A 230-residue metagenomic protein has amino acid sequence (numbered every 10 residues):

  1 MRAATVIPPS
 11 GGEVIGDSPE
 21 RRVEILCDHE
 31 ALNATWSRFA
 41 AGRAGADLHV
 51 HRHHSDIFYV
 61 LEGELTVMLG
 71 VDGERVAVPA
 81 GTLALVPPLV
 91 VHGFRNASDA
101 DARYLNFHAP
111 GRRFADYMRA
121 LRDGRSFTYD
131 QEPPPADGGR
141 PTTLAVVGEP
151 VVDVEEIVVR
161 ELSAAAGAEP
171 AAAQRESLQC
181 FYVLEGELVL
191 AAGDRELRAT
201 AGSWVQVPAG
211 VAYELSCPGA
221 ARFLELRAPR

Functional and structural regions predicted by a protein language model:
M1-N33, A41, D47, A115-E161 (+2 more regions): A short, N-terminal "cap"/entry segment at the start of jelly-roll beta-barrel domains of the cupin/DSBH fold
E24-C27, A46-R52, L69, V76 (+5 more regions): Short histidine-centered beta-strand/loop micro-motifs that create catalytic or ligand/metal-coordination sites
W36, V50, L69-V71, N96 (+7 more regions): Residue-level recognition of conserved beta-strand positions in structured domain cores
R38, R95-T143, S216-R230: Double-stranded beta-helix
R38-F39, V50-V67, A109, Q174-L190: Short, conserved beta-strand element in jelly-roll/cupin
I57, E64-T66, V91, D101 (+5 more regions): Structural motif
D72-P88, D194-G210: Short acidic-glycine-tyrosine-enriched beta hairpin
